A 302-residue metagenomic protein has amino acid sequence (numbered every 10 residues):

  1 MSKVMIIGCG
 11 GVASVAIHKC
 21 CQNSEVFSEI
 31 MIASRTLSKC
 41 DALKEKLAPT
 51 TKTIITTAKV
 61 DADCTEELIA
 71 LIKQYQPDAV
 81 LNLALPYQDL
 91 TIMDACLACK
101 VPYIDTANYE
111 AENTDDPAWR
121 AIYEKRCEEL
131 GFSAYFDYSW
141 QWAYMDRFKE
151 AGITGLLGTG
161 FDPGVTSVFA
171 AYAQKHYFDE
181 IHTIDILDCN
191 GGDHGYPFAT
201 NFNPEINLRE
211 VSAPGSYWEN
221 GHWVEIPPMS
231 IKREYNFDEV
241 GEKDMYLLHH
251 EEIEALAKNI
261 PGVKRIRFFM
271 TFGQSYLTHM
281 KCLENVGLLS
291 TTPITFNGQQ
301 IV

Functional and structural regions predicted by a protein language model:
V12-V15: Hydrophobic/small residue at the entry helix of a nucleotide-binding pocket
T36-K39: Helix N-cap at the beta1-alpha1 junction of Rossmann-like dinucleotide-binding domains, i.e., the first residues
T50-C64: Rossmann-fold cofactor-recognition segment
D61-P77, Q88: Conserved Rossmann-fold cofactor-binding substructure of NAD(P)-dependent oxidoreductases
I72, D78-N82, Y103-D105: N-terminal Rossmann-like NAD(P) cofactor-binding module of classical short-chain dehydrogenase/reductase
P86-D89, M93-F202: Glycine-/Pro-rich loop/turn segments that contact NAD(P) or position catalytic residues in Rossmann-like domains
K175-V302: C-terminal catalytic/substrate-binding lobe primarily of soluble NAD(P)-dependent oxidoreductases
